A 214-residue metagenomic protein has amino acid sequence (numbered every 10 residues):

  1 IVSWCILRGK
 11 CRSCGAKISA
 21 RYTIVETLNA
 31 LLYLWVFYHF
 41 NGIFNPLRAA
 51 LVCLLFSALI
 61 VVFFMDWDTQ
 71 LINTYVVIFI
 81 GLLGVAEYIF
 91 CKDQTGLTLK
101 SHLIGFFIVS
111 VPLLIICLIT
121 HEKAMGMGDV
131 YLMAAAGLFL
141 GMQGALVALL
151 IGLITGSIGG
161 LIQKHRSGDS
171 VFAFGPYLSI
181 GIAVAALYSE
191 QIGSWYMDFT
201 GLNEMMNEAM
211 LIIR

Functional and structural regions predicted by a protein language model:
I1-R21, N203-I213: Membrane-proximal soluble regions of multi-pass membrane proteins
R12-L31, Y75, K123: Alpha-helical transmembrane segments and their cytosolic membrane-interface
S19, T23, N45-A49, T74 (+5 more regions): Hydrophobic, aromatic-rich alpha-helical transmembrane segments and their membrane-interface anchor motifs
V25-L32, V76-G84, V130-L132, F174-I180: Core segments of transmembrane alpha-helices that mediate helix-helix packing or line hydrophobic substrate/ligand
L34, Y38, I89, L114 (+4 more regions): Membrane-embedded alpha-helical segments of multi-pass transporters/permeases
F37-L51: Transmembrane helix-loop-helix
L54-S57, V61-S157, S194-R214: Functional transmembrane core segments of multi-pass inner-membrane proteins
L161-V184: Interfacial loop-to-transmembrane junctions
